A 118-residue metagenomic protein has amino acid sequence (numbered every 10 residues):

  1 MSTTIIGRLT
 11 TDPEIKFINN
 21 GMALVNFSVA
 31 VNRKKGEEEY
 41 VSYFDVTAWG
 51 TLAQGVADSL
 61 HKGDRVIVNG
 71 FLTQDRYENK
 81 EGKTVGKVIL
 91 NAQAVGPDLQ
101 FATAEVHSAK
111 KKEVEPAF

Functional and structural regions predicted by a protein language model:
M1, E14-N20, G36-E39, Q54 (+3 more regions): Acidic, gly/ser/pro-rich intrinsically disordered tails
S2-T4, A23-V31, S42: A short glycine-rich, His/Asp/Glu-containing loop-to-beta-strand
T4-T11, V29, K62-T73, A92: OB-fold and OB-like beta-barrel modules that bind single-stranded nucleic acids
F17-A30, G86-V88: Short aromatic-glycine-enriched beta-strand elements
E38-V46: Short, basic/aromatic beta-hairpin or loop at an interaction surface
W49-V85, D98-F101: Beta-rich strand-turn-strand
K87-V95: A short hydrophobic beta-strand segment most commonly corresponding to one strand of the jelly-roll/cupin
